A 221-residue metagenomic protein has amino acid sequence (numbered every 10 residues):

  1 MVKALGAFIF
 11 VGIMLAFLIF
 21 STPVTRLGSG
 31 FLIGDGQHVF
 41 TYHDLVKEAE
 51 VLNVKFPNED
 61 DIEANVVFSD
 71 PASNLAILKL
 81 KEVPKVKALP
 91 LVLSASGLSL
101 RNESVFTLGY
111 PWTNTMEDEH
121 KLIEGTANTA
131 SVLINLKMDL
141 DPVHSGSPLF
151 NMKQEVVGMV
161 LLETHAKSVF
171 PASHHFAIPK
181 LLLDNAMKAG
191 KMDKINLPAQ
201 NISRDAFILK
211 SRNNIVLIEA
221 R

Functional and structural regions predicted by a protein language model:
V2, L52-K85, S94-G97: Conserved catalytic-core segment of clan PA serine endopeptidases
L5-I19: Hydrophobic membrane-insertion alpha-helices, especially the h-region of bacterial N-terminal signal peptides
L18-Y42, D61-E63, P90, G146 (+1 more regions): A conserved glycine-rich beta-strand in the N-terminal activation segment of trypsin-fold
G30, G36-T41, A64, L78 (+5 more regions): Terminal peptide-recognition signature
V39-T41, N74-K81, N135-L136: A generic structural motif
E50-N58, S104-G109: Short conserved beta-strand and strand-loop elements enriched in small hydrophobics with frequent Asp/Gly
A64, K85-A88, V156-R221: C-terminal cap/linker of serine protease catalytic domains
V86-S145, M159-A172: Flexible, gly/ser-rich surface segments that form the specificity/activation loops bordering the active-site cleft
